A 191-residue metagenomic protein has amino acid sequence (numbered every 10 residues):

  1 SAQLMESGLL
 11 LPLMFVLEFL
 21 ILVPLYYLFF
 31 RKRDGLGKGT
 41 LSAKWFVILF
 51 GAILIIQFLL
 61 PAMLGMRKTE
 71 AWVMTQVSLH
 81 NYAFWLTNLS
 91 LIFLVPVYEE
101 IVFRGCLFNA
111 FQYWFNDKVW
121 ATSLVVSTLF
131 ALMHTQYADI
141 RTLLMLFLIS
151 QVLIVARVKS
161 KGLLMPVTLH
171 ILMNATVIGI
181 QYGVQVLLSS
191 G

Functional and structural regions predicted by a protein language model:
S1-L11, F29-V95, Y113, L187-G191: Juxtamembrane helix-loop-helix connectors linking adjacent transmembrane helices in multi-pass membrane enzymes
Q3-G8, L17-L25: Hydrophobic alpha-helices of bacterial signal-transduction systems
P12, F19-V23, P96, S123: Short linear sequence motifs
P12-L20, A138-L144: Structural signature of hydrophobic alpha-helical transmembrane segments
L17-L22, A52-L60, F130, M173 (+1 more regions): Alpha-helical transmembrane segments of multipass membrane proteins
P24-D34, A156-V158: Structural signal for the C-terminal ends of transmembrane alpha-helices and the immediately following loop
Y82-G191: Transmembrane helix-loop-helix hairpins at the membrane interface of multi-pass integral membrane proteins
